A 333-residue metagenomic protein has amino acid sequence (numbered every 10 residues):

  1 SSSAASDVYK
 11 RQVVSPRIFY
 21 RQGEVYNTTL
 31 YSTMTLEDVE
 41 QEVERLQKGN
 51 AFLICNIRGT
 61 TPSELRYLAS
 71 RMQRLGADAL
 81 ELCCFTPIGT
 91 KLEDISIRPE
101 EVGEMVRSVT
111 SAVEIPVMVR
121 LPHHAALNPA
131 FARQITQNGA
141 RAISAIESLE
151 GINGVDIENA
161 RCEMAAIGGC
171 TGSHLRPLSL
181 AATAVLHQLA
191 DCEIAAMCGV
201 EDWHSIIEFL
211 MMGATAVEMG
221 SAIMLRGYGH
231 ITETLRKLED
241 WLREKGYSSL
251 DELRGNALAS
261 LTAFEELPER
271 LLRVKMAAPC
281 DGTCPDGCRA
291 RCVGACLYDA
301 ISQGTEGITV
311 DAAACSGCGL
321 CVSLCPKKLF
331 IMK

Functional and structural regions predicted by a protein language model:
S1-A5, Y9: Single conserved hydrophobic/aromatic residue that forms the stacking wall/gate of nucleotide- or nucleobase-binding
V13-R17, G154-G168, M224-Y247: C-terminal helical cap(s) of enzyme catalytic domains, especially alpha/beta-barrels
P16-P99: Active-site beta->alpha loop and helix N-cap motifs at the rims of alpha/beta catalytic domains
E24-M34, C84-E101, F131-Q188, C192 (+1 more regions): Glycine/Thr-rich beta-alpha phosphate-binding loop at enzyme active sites
N56-T60, L121-L127, C192-H204: Glycine-rich beta-to-alpha transition loops that act as phosphate-gripper elements at the mouths of alpha/beta enzyme
E64-R71, A125-N138, V200-V217: Catalytic cores of alpha/beta
C83-I88, S144-I152, G199-V200, S205-T232: Glycine-rich phosphate-binding active-site loops on the catalytic face of alpha/beta enzymes
E265-C288, D299-G317, F330-K333: Ferredoxin-like iron-sulfur electron-transfer modules
